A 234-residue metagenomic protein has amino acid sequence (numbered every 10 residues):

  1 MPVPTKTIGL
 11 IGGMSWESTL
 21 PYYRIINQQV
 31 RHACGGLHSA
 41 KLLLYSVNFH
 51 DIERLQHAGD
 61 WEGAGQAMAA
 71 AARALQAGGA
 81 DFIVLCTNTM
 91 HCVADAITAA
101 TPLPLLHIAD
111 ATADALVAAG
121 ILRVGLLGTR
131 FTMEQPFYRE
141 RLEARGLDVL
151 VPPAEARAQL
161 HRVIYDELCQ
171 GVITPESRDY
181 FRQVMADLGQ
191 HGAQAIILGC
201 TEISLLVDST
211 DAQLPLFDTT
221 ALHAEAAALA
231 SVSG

Functional and structural regions predicted by a protein language model:
M1-G234: Non-catalytic structural scaffold of enzyme domains
